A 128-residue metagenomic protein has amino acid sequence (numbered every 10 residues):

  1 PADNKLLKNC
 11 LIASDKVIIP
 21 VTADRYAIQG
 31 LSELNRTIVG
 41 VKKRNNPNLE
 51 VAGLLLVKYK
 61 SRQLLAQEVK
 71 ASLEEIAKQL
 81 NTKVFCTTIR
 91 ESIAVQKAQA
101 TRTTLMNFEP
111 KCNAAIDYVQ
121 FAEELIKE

Functional and structural regions predicted by a protein language model:
P1-T87: Conserved catalytic-core segment of NTP-binding enzymes
V69, E91, A114-D117: Alpha-helical structural motif
T87, E91, P110: Active-site donor-binding loop signature of nucleotide-sugar glycosyltransferases
E91-K97: Short, glycine-rich, amphipathic interfacial segments at transmembrane boundaries or analogous
K97-Q120: C-terminal boundary of histidine-terminating zinc-finger modules
Q120-E128: C-terminal alpha-helix
